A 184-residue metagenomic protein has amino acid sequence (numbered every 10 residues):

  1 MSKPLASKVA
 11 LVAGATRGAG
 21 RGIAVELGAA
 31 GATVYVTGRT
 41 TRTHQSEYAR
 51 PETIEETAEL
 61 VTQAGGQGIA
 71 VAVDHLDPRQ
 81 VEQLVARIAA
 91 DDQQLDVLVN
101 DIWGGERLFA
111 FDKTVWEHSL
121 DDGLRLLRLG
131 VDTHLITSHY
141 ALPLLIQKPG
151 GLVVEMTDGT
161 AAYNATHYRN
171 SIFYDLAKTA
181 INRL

Functional and structural regions predicted by a protein language model:
M1-K3, N164: Short boundary motifs at domain starts and secondary-structure transition points
K3-Q93, W103-D121: Short-chain dehydrogenase/reductase
K8, G66-Q67, Q93-L95, L145-G159: Active-site loop of short-chain dehydrogenase/reductase
R21, V25, L135, K178-R183: Conserved active-site helix of classical SDR/Rossmann-fold NAD(P)-dependent CH-OH oxidoreductases
A90, R125-Q147, A161: Amphipathic alpha-helical dimer-interface segment in Rossmann-like NAD(P)H-dependent oxidoreductases
D96, W116-I136, V154, I181: Catalytic Tyr-X3-Lys loop
G104-L108, W116-L120, I146, L152-N182: Catalytic loop of short-chain dehydrogenase/reductase
